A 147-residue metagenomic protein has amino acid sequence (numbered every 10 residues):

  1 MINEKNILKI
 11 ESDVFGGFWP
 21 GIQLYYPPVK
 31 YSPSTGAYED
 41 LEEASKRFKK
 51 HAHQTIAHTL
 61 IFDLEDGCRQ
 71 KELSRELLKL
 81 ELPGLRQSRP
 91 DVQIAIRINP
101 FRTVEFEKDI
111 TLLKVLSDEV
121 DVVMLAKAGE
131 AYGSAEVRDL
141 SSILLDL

Functional and structural regions predicted by a protein language model:
M1-L147: Expand to "…catalyze enediolate/carbanion chemistry for C-C bond making/breaking, isomerization, decarboxylation
